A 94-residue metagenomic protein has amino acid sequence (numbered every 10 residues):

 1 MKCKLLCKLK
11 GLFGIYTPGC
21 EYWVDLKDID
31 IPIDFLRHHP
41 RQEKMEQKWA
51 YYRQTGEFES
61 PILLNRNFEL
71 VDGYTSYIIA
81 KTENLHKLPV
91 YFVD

Functional and structural regions predicted by a protein language model:
M1-D94: Short, charged/polar connector segments at secondary-structure boundaries
